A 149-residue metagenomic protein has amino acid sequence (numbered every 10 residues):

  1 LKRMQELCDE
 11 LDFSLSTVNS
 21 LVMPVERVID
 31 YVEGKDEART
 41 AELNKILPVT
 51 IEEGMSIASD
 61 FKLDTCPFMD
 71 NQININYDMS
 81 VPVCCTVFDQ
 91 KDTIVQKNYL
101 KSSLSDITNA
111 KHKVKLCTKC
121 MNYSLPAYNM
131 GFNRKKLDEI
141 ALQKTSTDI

Functional and structural regions predicted by a protein language model:
L1-T118, Y123-L142, D148: Radical SAM enzyme [4Fe-4S]-AdoMet core and its adjacent flexible, acidic and glycine-rich loops/tails across
